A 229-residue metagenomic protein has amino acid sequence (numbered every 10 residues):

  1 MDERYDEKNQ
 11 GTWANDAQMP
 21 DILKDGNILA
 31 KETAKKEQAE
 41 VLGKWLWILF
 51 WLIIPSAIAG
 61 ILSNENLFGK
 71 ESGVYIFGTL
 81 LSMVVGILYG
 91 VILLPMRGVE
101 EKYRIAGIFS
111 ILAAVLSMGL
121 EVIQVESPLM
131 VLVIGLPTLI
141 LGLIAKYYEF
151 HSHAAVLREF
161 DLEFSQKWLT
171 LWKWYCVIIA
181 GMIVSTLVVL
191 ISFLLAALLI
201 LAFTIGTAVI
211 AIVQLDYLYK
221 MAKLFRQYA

Functional and structural regions predicted by a protein language model:
M1-E40, K223-A229: Low-complexity, intrinsically disordered extramembrane tails and loops of integral membrane proteins
Y5-E7, Q38-E40, K44, D161 (+1 more regions): Intrinsically disordered, low-complexity regions enriched in Ser/Pro/Gly/Gln/His and often acidic
A17, L93, F150-H153: Short low-polarity hydrophobic stretches
A39-I92, R97-Y147, W168-Y219: Hydrophobic alpha-helical transmembrane segments in multi-pass membrane proteins
H151-G181, K223-A229: Membrane-helix boundary/juxtamembrane motif in polytopic membrane proteins
